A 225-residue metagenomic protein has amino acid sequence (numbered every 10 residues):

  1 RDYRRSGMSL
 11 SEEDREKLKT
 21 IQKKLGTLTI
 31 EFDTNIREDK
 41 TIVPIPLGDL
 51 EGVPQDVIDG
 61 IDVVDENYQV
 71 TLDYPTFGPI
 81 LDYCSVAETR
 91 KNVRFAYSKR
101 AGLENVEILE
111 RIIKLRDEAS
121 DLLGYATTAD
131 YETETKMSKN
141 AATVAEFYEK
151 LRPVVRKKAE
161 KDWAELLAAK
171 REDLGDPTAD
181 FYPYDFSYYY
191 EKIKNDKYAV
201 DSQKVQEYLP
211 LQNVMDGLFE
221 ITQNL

Functional and structural regions predicted by a protein language model:
R1, T71, E107-R111: Short acidic alpha-helix initiation/capping motifs at coil-to-helix transition points, especially at protein N-termini
R1-I36: Extended, charged alpha-helical coiled-coil/arm scaffolds that mediate oligomerization and mechanical coupling in large
Y3-R4, G78-I80, S98-G102, T133-V144 (+1 more regions): Second-shell loop/turn segments in exported
Y3-R4, V93-A96, Y198-V200: Short, charged/polar, low-complexity loop and linker segments that flank or interrupt alpha-helical bundles
G7-L18, K99-K114, E118-Y131: A conserved hydrophobic secondary-structure block that centers on an alpha-helix together with its immediately flanking
K24-T27, T34, E38-L72, L115 (+1 more regions): Active-site-proximal, well-structured secondary-structure segments within enzyme catalytic domains
V63-R100, F186, E191: Active-site-adjacent "gating/activation" loops or surface patches in catalytic cores
